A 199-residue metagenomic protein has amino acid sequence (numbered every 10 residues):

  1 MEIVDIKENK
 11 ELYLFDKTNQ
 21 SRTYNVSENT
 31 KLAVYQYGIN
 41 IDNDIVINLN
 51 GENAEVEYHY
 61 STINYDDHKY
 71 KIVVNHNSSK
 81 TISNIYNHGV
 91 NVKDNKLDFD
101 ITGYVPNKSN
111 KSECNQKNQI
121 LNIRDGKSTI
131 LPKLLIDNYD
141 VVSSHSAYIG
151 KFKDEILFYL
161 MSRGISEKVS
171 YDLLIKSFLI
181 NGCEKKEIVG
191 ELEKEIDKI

Functional and structural regions predicted by a protein language model:
M1-I165, F178-N181, E187-I199: Conserved beta-strand/loop scaffold segments within soluble protein domains that form the structured core and edges
L174: An amphipathic, hydrophobic-aromatic interaction surface with interspersed Lys/Arg that forms lipid/phosphate-bearing
